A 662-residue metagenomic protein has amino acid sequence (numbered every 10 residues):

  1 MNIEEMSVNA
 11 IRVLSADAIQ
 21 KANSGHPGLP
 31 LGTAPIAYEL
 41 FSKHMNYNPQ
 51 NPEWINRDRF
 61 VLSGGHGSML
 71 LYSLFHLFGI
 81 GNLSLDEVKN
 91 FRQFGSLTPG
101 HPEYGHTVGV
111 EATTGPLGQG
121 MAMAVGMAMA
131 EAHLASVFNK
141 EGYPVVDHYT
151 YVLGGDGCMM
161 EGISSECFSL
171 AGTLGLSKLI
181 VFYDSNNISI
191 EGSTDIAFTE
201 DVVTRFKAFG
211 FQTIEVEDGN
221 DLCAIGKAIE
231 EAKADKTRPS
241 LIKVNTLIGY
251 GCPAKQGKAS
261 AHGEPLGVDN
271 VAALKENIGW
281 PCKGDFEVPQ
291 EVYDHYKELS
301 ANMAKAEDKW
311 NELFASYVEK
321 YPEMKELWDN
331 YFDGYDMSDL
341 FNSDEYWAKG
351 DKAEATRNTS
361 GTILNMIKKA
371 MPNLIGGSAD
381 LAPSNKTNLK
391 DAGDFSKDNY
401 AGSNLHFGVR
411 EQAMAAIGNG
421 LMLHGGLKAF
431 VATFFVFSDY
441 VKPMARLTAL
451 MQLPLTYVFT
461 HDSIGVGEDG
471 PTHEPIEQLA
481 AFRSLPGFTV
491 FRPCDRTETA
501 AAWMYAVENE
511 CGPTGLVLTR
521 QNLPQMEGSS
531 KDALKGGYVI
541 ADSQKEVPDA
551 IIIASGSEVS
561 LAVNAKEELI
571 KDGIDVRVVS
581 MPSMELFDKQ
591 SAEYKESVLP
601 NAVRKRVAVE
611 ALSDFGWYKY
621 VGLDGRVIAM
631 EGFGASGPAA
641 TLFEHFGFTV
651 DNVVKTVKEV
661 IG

Functional and structural regions predicted by a protein language model:
M1-V13, M45-Y47, S84-H106, A382-S396 (+2 more regions): Acidic-glycine-rich active-site phosphate/pyrophosphate-binding loop
L14-A22, P49-D58, P99-T114, V145-Y151 (+4 more regions): Glycine/charged-rich beta-loop-alpha catalytic/anionic-binding loops adjacent to active sites
A22-A34, F60-H66, P102-M123, G155-C158 (+8 more regions): Active-site nucleophile and cofactor-binding loops and adjacent substrate-binding regions of central metabolic enzymes
T33-L174, N388-L389, L421: Cofactor-binding active-site loop characterized by glycine-rich and histidine/acidic residues
I55-N56, S240-C252, Q256-D336: Terminal amphipathic helices with adjacent charged low-complexity linkers/tails
I80-N90, A171-D184, K207-F211, T448-G467 (+1 more regions): A glycine-rich helix N-cap at a beta->alpha junction
Q93-G105, M129, H133-V137, G142-D147 (+4 more regions): Thiamine diphosphate
E312-D439, P443-P454, S530-V539, V547 (+4 more regions): Non-catalytic terminal/interface segments that mediate subunit docking, oligomerization, and allosteric communication
